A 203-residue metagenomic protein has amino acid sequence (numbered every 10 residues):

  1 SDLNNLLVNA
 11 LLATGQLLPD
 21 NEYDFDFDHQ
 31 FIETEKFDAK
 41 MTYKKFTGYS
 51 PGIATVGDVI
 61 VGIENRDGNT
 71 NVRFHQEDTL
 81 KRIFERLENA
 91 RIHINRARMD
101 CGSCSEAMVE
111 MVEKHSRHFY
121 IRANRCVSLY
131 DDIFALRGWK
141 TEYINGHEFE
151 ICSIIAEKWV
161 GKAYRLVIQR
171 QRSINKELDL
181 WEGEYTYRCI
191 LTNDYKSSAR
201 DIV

Functional and structural regions predicted by a protein language model:
S1, Y23-F31, D58, I94-C104 (+2 more regions): Short, conserved catalytic/metal-binding motifs centered on acidic residues
S1-I53: Active-site-proximal, Lys/Arg-enriched surface segment that forms a nucleic-acid-binding/basic interface patch
H29, E64-D67, C101, A123 (+1 more regions): Short, structured patches in soluble enzyme cores that scaffold and shape functional sites
I32-T34, V61, T70, G102-A107 (+3 more regions): Flexible loop/turn segments at secondary-structure boundaries
E35-M41, V61-N65, M99, E106-V112 (+1 more regions): Short acidic, glycine/serine/threonine-rich loops at helix termini
T42-A90, T186-R188: Electropositive, glycine- and tryptophan-enriched low-complexity nucleic-acid-binding patches
V72-S128: Domain-level cores of phosphate- or acyl-group-handling catalytic modules
H118-V203: An anionic, glycine-rich sequence signature occurring as long contiguous blocks
